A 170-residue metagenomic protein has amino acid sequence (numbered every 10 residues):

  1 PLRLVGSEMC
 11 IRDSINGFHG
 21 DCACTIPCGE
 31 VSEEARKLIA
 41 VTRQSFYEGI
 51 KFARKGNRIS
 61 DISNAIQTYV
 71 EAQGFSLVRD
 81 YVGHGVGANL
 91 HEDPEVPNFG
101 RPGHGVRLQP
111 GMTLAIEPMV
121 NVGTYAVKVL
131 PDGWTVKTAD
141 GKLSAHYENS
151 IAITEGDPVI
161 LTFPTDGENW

Functional and structural regions predicted by a protein language model:
P1-G6, I11: Single conserved hydrophobic/aromatic residue that forms the stacking wall/gate of nucleotide- or nucleobase-binding
R3-L4, R54, Q109, H146: Residue-level recognition of short, solvent-exposed, well-ordered loop/turn junctions that link secondary-structure
S14-G20, P27, V31-A115, M119-Y125: Conserved, well-structured core segments that form or line functional sites
N98-H104, V120-S144, E168: A conserved acidic, glycine/proline-rich C-terminal tail/linker
N149: Acidic-aromatic/histidine active-site loop/patch
I153-D157: Short acidic-glycine loop/turn motifs at beta-strand connectors
L161-P164, W170: N-terminal segments that mediate ammonia production and transfer in glutamine-dependent amidotransferase systems
